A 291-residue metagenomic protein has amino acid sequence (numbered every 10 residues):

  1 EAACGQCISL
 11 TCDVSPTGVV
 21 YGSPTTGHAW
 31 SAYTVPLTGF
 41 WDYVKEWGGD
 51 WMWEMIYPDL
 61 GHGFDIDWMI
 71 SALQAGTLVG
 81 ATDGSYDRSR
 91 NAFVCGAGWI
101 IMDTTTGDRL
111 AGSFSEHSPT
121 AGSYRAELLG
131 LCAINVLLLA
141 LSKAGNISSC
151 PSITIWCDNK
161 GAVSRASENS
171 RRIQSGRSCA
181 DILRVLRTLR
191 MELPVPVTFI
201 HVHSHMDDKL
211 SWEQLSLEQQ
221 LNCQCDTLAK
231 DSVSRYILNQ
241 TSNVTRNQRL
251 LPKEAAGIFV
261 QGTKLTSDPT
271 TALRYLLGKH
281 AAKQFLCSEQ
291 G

Functional and structural regions predicted by a protein language model:
E1-K45: Charge-dense, extended regions
C4, C132-A140, L273-A282: Extended low-polarity, hydrophobic cluster-rich segments
H28-M69, Q261, D268: Eukaryotic N-terminal low-complexity, Ser/Thr- and Lys/Arg-rich leader segments that predominantly function as
V35, M52, Y57-N146, S167 (+2 more regions): RNase H-like nuclease fold core
Y86-S89, L131-C223, T241: RNase H catalytic domain
Q219-L238: Acidic, Mg2+-coordinating catalytic module of metal-dependent nucleases/exonucleases that use a two-metal-ion mechanism
S242-G291: Helix/loop segments that flank and initiate small ligand/metal-binding modules
